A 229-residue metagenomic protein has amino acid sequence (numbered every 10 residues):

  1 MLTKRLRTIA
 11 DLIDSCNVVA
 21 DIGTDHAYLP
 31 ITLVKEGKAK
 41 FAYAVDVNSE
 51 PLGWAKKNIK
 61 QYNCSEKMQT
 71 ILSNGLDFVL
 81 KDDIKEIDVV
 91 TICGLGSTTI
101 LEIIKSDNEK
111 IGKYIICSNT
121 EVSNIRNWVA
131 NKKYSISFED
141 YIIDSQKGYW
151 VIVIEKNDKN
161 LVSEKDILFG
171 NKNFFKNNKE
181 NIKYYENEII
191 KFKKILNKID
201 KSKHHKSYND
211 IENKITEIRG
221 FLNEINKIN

Functional and structural regions predicted by a protein language model:
M1-C16: Conserved alpha-helix/loop element of class I SAM-dependent methyltransferases that forms part of the SAM/SAH-binding
L2-T3, F78-L80, T98-N229: Class I S-adenosyl-L-methionine
C16-D25: Conserved class I S-adenosyl-L-methionine
A27, I31: Glycine-rich SAM-binding Motif I of class I
V34-K35: Gly/Ala-rich phosphate-binding loop of Rossmann-like dinucleotide-binding domains, activating on the conserved
F41-D46: Conserved SAM-binding motif I beta-strand of class I
G53-I84: S-adenosyl-L-methionine
E86-G94: Short SAM/SAH-binding signature in class I
